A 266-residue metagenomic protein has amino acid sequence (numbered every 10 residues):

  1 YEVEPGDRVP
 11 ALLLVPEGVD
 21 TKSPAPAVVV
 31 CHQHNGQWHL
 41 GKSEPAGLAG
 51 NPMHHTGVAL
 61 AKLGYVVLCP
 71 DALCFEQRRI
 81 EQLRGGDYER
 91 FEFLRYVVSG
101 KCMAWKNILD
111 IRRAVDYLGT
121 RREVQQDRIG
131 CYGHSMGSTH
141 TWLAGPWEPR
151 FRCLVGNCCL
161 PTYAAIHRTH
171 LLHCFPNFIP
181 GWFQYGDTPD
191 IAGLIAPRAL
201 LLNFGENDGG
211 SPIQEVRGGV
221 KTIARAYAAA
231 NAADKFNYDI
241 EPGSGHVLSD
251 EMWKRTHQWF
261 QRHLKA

Functional and structural regions predicted by a protein language model:
Y1-S23: N-terminal cap/lid segment of alpha/beta-hydrolase-fold proteins
S23-P24, V29-R112, G119-T120, A165-T169: Cap/lid segment of the alpha/beta-hydrolase catalytic domain
L94-V98, R113, R152-A192, P197 (+2 more regions): Mobile cap/lid helix-loop segments that gate and shape the active-site cleft of serine hydrolases
R122-S135: Alpha/beta-hydrolase fold nucleophile elbow
G133-G145: Glycine-rich nucleophile elbow surrounding the catalytic serine of serine-hydrolase chemistry
F175, T222, Y227-A266: C-terminal catalytic histidine-bearing segment of alpha/beta-hydrolase fold enzymes
I195, L202-F204: Short beta-strand/loop motif that positions the catalytic acidic residue of the alpha/beta-hydrolase fold
E206-E215, G245-V247: Acidic catalytic loop of the alpha/beta-hydrolase fold
